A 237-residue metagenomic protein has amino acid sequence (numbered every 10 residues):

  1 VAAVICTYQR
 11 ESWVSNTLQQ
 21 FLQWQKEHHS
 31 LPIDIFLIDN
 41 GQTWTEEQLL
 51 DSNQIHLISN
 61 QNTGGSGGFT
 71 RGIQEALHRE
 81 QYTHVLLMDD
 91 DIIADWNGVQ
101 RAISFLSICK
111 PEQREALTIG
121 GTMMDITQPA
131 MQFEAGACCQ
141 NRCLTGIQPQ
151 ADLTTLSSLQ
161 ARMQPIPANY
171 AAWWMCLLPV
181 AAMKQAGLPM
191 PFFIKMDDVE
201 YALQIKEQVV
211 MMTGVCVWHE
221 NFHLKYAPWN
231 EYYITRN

Functional and structural regions predicted by a protein language model:
A2, D34, E200: Cell-envelope/extracellular polymer assembly enzymes that use nucleotide-activated donors
R10-K26: Short, well-formed alpha-helical segments that are part of the catalytic scaffolds of diverse glycosyltransferases
F21-I58: Acidic donor-binding segment of Leloir-type glycosyltransferases
L50-G67, E75: Conserved donor nucleotide-binding strand/loop of the catalytic core
E80-I93: Short beta-strand-to-loop acidic/aromatic patch adjacent to the donor-nucleotide binding site
I93-T145: Conserved donor NDP-sugar-binding/catalytic core segment of glycosyltransferases
P149-M175: A recurrent flexible, glycine/aromatic-enriched loop bordering the glycosyltransferase active site that acts as
Y170-M175, K184-L203, Q208-V217, W229: Donor nucleotide-sugar recognition loop
